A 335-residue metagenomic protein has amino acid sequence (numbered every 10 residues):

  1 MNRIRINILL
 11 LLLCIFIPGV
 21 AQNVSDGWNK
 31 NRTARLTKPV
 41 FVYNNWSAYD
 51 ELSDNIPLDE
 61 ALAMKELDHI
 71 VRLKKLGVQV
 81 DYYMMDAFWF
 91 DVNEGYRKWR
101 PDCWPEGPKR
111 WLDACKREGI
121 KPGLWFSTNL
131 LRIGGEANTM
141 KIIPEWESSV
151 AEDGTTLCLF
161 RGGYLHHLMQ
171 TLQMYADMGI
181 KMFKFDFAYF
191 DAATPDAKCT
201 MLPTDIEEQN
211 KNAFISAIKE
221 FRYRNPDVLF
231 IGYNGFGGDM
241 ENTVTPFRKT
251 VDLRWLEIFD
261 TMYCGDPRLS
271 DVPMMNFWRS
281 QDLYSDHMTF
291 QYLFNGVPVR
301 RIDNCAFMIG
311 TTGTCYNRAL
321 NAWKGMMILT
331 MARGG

Functional and structural regions predicted by a protein language model:
M1-Q22: Bacterial Sec-dependent N-terminal signal peptides
Q22, K38-N44, D59, E207-G335: Active-site-proximal substrate-binding groove within the catalytic cores of carbohydrate-active enzymes
V24-N44, Y82-M84, E106-D153, D227-G232 (+1 more regions): Glycine-rich, aromatic-flanked loop segments that form ligand/cofactor-binding clefts across common enzyme folds
F41-A63, W89-E106, V150-H167, A197-K211: The substrate-binding groove and active-site-proximal loops of carbohydrate-active enzymes, especially glycoside
D50-L62, G123-M178, Y189: Active-site-adjacent "subsite" loops/lids of carbohydrate-active enzymes
A61-F88, D177-K181: Catalytic domains of carbohydrate-active enzymes, especially glycoside hydrolases
C103-L112, K141-R161, T250-P267: Acidic, His- and aromatic-enriched active-site or binding-groove loops in soluble protein domains that engage sugars
T155-I180, N234-G238, N242-T243, K249-D252 (+1 more regions): Alpha-amylase-like alpha-glycosidases and glucanotransferases acting on alpha-linked glucans and related
